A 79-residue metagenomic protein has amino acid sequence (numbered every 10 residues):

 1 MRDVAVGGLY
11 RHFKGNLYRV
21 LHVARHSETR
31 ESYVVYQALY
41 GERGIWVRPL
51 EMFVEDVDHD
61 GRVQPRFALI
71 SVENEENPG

Functional and structural regions predicted by a protein language model:
M1-G79: Mixed-charge, low-complexity intrinsically disordered regions
